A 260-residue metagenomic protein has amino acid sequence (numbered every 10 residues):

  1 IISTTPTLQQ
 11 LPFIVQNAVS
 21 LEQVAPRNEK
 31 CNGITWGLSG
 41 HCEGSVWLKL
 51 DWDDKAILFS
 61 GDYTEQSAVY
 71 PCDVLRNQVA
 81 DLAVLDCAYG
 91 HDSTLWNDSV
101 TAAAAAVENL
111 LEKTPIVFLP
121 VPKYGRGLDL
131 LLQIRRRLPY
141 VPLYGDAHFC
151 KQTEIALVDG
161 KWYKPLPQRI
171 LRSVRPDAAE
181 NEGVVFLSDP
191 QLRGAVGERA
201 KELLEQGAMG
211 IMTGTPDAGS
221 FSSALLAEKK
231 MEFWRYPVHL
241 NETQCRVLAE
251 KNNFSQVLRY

Functional and structural regions predicted by a protein language model:
I1, V15-T35, G160-R172, A208-G210 (+1 more regions): Active-site regions of enzymes building and remodeling cell-envelope glycoconjugates
I1-L8, V84, V141-Q152, G210-G214 (+1 more regions): Short internal beta-strands
I1-P142: His/Asp/Glu-rich metal-coordinating catalytic cores of metallo-dependent phosphodiesterases/hydrolases acting on
P12, G127-Q133, E154-A156, V196-R199 (+1 more regions): A short acidic (Asp/Glu
N32-H41, I155-Y163, V247-K251: Short, surface-exposed amphipathic charged segments that create phosphate/polyanion-binding patches used for binding
D51, V74-N77, V100, Q133-L138 (+3 more regions): Short, solvent-exposed amphipathic alpha-helical segments in soluble enzyme and RNA/protein-processing domains
V121, L130-P190: Accessory terminal helices/loops
R136, L171-Y260: C-terminal regulatory/interaction regions
